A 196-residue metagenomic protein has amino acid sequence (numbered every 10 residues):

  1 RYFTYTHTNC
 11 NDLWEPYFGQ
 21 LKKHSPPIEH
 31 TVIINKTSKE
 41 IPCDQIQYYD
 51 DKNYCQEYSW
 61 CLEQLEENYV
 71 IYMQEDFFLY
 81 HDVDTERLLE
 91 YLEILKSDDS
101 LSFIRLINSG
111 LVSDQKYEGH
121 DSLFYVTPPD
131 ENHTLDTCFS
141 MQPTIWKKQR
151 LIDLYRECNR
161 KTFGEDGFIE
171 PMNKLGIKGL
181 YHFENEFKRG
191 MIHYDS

Functional and structural regions predicted by a protein language model:
R1-Y69: N-terminal anchoring/stem segment of glycosyltransferases
W14-G19, C55-S59, D84-E93, T162-P171: Well-ordered, non-membrane alpha-helical segments in soluble/globular domains
V32-I34, V70-Y72, S102-I107, I145 (+1 more regions): A structural signal for short, well-ordered beta-strand segments and their strand-loop junctions that often border
N68-Y80: Short beta-strand-to-loop acidic/aromatic patch adjacent to the donor-nucleotide binding site
D82-V112: Conserved donor-nucleotide/metal-binding helix-loop-beta segment in metal-dependent transferases, i.e., the alpha-helix
E118-D136: Short, flexible, basic/aromatic active-site loop/helix in glycosyltransferases
L135-S196: Catalytic core and acceptor-binding pocket of nucleotide-sugar-dependent glycosyltransferases
